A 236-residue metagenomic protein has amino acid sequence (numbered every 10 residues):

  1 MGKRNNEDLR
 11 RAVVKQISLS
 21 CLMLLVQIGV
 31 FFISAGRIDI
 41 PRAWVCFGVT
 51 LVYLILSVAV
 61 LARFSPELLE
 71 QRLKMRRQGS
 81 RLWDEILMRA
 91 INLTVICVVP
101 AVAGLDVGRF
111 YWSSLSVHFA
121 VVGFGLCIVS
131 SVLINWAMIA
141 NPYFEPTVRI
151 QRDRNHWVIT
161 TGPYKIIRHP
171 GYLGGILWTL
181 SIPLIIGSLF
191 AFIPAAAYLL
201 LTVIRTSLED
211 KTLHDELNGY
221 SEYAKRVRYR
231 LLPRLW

Functional and structural regions predicted by a protein language model:
M1-Y164, L173-W236: Membrane-anchoring alpha-helices and their flanking helix-loop junctions
I167: Conserved SAM-binding loop
